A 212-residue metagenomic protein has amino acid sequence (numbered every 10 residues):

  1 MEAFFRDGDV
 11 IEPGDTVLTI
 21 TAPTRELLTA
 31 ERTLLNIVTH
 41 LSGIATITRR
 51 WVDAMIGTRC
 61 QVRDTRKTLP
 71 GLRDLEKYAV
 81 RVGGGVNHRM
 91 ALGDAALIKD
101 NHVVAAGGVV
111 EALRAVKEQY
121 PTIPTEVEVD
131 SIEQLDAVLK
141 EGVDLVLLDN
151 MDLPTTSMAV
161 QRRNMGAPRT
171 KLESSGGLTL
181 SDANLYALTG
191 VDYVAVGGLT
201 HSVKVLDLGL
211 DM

Functional and structural regions predicted by a protein language model:
M1-E141, L145, P154-R162, T170-E173 (+2 more regions): Acidic/glycine-rich phosphate/pyrophosphate-binding loops and surrounding catalytic core that coordinate Mg2+
N150, G176, G198-L199: Short secondary-structure boundary segments
L180: Cys/His-rich Zn2+-binding cysteine-cluster or related metal-binding knuckle/ribbon modules and their
G209-M212: Active-site loop ensemble at the mouth of alpha/beta enzyme cores that anchors a bound cofactor
